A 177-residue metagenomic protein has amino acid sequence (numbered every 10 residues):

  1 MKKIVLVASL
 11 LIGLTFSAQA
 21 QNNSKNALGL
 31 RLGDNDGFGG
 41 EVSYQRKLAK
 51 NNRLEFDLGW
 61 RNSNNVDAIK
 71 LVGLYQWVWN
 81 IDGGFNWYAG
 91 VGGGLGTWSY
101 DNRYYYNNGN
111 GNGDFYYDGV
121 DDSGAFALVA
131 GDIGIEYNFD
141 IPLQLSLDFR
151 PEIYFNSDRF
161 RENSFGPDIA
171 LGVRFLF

Functional and structural regions predicted by a protein language model:
M1-S24: Cleavable N-terminal export/targeting peptides
A8, Q21-A27, R31-G33, N107-D121: Primarily recognizes Gram-negative and organellar outer-membrane beta-barrels
L10, L95, P151-I153: Short, flexible active-site-adjacent loop segments at beta-strand->alpha-helix junctions, enriched in small/polar
N22-D36, G40, L48, N52-S63 (+1 more regions): Transmembrane beta-strand segments that form the barrel wall of outer-membrane beta-barrel proteins
S24-N26, D36-G40, N65-L71, F85 (+2 more regions): Residues that define the transmembrane beta-barrel architecture of outer-membrane proteins
R46-L147, F175-L176: Gram-negative (and chloroplast) outer-membrane scaffold detector with strong preference for beta-barrel transmembrane
V66, D140-F177: Predominantly the C-terminal beta-signal and adjacent terminal strand-loop region of outer-membrane beta-barrel
